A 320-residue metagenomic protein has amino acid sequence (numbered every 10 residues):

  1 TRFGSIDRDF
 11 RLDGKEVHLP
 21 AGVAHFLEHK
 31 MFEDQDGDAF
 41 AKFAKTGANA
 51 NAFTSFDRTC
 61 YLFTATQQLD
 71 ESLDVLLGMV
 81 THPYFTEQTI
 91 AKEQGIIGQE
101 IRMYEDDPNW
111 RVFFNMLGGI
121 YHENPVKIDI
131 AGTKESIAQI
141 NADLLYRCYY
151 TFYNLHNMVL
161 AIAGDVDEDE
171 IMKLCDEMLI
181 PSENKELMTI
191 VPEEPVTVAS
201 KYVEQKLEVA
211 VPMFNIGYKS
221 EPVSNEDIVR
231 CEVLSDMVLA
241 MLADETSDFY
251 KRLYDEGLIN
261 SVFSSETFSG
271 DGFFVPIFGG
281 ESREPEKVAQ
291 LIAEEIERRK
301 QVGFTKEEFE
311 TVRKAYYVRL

Functional and structural regions predicted by a protein language model:
T1-D13, G22, D38-M79, F113-E135 (+4 more regions): M16 family metallopeptidases and their MPP-like homologs
T1-D38, Y146-R252: His/Glu-rich zincin catalytic helix
G14, P83-R102, M188-V196, E294-L320: Acidic/histidine-enriched alpha-helical segments
S55, G95, N154, T197 (+3 more regions): A short, structural micro-pattern
D74-T81, G95-R102, F114-G118, Y150 (+1 more regions): A broadly conserved amphipathic alpha-helix scaffold signal in soluble, globular proteins
Q88, Y104-I140, L144-N154: Divalent-metal (Mg2+/Mn2+/Ca2+)-assisted nucleotide/phosphate chemistry catalytic cores
